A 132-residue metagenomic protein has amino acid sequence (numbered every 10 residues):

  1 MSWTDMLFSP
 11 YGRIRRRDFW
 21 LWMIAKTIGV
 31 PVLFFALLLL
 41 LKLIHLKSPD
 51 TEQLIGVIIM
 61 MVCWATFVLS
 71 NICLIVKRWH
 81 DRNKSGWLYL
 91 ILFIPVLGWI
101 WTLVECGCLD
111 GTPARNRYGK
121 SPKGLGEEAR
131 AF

Functional and structural regions predicted by a protein language model:
M1-G29, N71-G86, E105-F132: Membrane-interface extramembranous regions at the lipid-water interface
D18-H45, Q53-I75, S85-C108: Hydrophobic alpha-helical transmembrane segments in multi-pass membrane proteins
D50: Binding-site signature for planar aromatic cofactors or substrates
